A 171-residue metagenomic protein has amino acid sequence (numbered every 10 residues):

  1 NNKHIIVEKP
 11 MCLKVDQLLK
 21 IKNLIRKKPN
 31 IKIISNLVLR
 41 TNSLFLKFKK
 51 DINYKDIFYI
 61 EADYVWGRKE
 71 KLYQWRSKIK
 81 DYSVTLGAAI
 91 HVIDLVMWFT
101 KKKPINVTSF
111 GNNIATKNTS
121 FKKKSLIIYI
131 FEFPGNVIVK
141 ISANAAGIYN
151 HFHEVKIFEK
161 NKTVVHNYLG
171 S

Functional and structural regions predicted by a protein language model:
N2, K9-P10: Short helix/strand-capping hinge loops at secondary-structure junctions that flank key functional elements
N2-K3, K28-I31, V137-I138: A short helix->loop->beta-strand "cap" motif at the edges of active sites that frequently abuts
V7-E8, I33-S35, E61, I141 (+1 more regions): Hydrophobic residues in well-ordered beta-strands that form the structural core
C12-Y73: A contiguous active-site-proximal alpha/beta segment in oxidoreductase catalytic domains
L39-N42, Y64-R68, G111-T116, G135 (+3 more regions): Glycine-rich beta-alpha junction loops
F58, Y149-E154: A short, polar/proline- and glycine-enriched secondary-structure boundary/capping micro-motif
L72-I138, S142-N150: Rossmann-like dinucleotide-binding domain that binds NAD(P)(H)
V155-S171: C-terminal glycine/acidic-rich active-site capping loop/insertion
